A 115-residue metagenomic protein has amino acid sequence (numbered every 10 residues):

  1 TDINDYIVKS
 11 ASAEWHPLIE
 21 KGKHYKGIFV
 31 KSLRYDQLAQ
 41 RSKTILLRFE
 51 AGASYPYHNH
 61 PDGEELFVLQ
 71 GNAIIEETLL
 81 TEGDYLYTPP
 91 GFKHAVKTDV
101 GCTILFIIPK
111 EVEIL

Functional and structural regions predicted by a protein language model:
T1-R41: A short, N-terminal "cap"/entry segment at the start of jelly-roll beta-barrel domains of the cupin/DSBH fold
I28, P90-L115: Ligand-binding loop in jelly-roll beta-barrel domains
F29, R41, L46-S54: Acidic/His-leaning functional-site neighborhoods
V30-S32, T44-L46, E65, Y85-Y87: Conserved hydrophobic/aromatic beta-strand scaffold that supports enzyme active sites
I45-L47, P56-H60, E77-T78, V96-T98: Short histidine-centered beta-strand/loop micro-motifs that create catalytic or ligand/metal-coordination sites
E50-A53, H60-I75: Glycine- and acidic-residue-biased ligand/ion/polar-headgroup-sensing regions
I75-T98: Short acidic-glycine-tyrosine-enriched beta hairpin
